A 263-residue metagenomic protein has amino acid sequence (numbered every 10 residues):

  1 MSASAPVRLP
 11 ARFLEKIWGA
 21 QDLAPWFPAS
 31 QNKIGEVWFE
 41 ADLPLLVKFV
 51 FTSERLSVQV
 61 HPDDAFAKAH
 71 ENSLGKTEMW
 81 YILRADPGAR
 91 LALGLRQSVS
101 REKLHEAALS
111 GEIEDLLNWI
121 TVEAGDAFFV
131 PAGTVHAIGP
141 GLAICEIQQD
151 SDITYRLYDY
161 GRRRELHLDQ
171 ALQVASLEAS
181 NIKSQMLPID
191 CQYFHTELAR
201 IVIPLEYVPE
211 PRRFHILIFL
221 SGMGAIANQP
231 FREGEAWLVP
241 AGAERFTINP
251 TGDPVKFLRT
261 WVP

Functional and structural regions predicted by a protein language model:
M1-V99, S151-T154, D159-N181, T196 (+1 more regions): Transition-metal
V47-F49, A69-S73, L205-P211, A227-Q229 (+1 more regions): Short histidine-centered beta-strand/loop micro-motifs that create catalytic or ligand/metal-coordination sites
V47-K48, L56, E78-Y81, W119-I120 (+4 more regions): His/acidic/aromatic-lined binding-pocket segments of jelly-roll/cupin-type domains and related regulatory beta-sandwich
F51-R55, D64-A65, L74-G75, A85-G88 (+3 more regions): Ligand-binding loop in jelly-roll beta-barrel domains
S98-S110, P209-I218, M223: Short, basic/aromatic beta-hairpin or loop at an interaction surface
R101-E102, L109-R163: Contiguous mid-protein beta-loop-alpha structural module that forms a pocket-lining wall or clamp of enzyme active
L117-F129, A225-F246: Short acidic-glycine-tyrosine-enriched beta hairpin
L166-F214: Functionally critical, mid-to-C-terminal surface segments that flank or help form catalytic/ligand
